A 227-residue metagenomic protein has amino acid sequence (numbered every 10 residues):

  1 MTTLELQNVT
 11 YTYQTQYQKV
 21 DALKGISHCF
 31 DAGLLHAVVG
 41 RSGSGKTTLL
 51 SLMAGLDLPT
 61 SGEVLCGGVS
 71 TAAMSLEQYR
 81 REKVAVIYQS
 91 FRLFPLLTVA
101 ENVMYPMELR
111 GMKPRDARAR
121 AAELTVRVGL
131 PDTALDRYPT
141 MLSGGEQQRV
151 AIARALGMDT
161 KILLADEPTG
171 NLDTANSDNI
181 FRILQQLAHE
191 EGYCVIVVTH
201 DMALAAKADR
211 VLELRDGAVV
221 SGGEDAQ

Functional and structural regions predicted by a protein language model:
A54: Helix-to-loop junction immediately C-terminal to a conserved catalytic motif
G62-S70: Conserved ABC transporter NBD signature motif
T71-A85: ABC ATPase NBD coupling module
L97-Y105: Short coil-to-helix segment of the ABC ATPase nucleotide-binding domain corresponding to the Q-loop/switch region
R115-T133: Conserved ABC ATPase "signature" region
Y138-L142, E146: Conserved ABC ATPase signature
L163-D166: Catalytic Walker B motif of ABC-type/P-loop ATPase nucleotide-binding domains
